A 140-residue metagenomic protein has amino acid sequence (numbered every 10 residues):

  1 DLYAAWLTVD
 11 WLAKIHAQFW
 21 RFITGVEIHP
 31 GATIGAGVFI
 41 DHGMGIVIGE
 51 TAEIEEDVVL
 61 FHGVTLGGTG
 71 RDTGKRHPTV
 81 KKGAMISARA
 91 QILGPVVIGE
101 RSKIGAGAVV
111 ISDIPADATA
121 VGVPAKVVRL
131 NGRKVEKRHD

Functional and structural regions predicted by a protein language model:
D1-T24, V135-D140: Terminal amphipathic alpha-helical/low-complexity segments used for targeting or macromolecular assembly
R21-V128: Structural signal for interior beta-strand "rungs" in well-ordered beta-sheet cores of soluble enzyme domains
V123-D140: Short, basic/aromatic-enriched C-terminal tail that caps enzymatic domains
